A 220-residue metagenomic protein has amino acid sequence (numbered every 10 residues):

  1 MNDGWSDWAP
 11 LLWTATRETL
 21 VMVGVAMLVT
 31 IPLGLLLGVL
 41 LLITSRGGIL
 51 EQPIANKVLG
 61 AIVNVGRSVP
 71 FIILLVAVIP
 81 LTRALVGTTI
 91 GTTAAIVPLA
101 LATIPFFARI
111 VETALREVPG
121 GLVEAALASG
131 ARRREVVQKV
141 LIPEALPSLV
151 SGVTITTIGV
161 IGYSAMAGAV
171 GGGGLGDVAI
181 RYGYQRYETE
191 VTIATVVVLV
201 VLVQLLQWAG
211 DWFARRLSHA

Functional and structural regions predicted by a protein language model:
L12-I43: Transmembrane alpha-helix signature in integral membrane proteins
T14, E18-M22, R67, F71-F106 (+1 more regions): Loop-to-helix entry region at the N-terminal start of transmembrane alpha-helices in multi-pass membrane transporters
L20, G24, R133-M166: Transmembrane alpha-helices
P32-L37, T93-V97, L101-V123, V153-T154 (+2 more regions): Membrane-embedded alpha-helices of multi-pass transport/permease systems
L40-A77, L99, R109-T113: Cytoplasmic-entry segments and transmembrane alpha-helices of multi-pass inner-membrane transporters
L40-R46, I193-A220: C-terminal transmembrane helix and the adjacent membrane-cytosol boundary/short C-terminal tail of inner/organellar
I110-L149, A179, H219: Short cytoplasmic-facing helical segments at TM-TM junctions of multi-pass membrane proteins
Y163-I193, V197-V198, S218-A220: Glycine-rich helix-loop "coupling/hinge" segments at transmembrane-helix boundaries in multipass transporters
